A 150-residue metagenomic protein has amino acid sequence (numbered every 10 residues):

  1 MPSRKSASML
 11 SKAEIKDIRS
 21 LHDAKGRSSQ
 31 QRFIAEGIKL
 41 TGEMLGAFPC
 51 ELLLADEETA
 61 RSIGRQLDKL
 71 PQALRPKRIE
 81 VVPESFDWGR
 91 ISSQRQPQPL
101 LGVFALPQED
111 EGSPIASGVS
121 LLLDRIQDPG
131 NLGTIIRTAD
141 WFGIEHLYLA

Functional and structural regions predicted by a protein language model:
M1-K69: Boundary-proximal intrinsically disordered activation/regulatory segments immediately upstream of a helical core
G26-R27, S93-R95, S113-I115: Solvent-exposed alpha-helices and their adjacent loops that cap or buttress functional pockets in soluble metabolic
I34, L54, L101-V103, L121-L122 (+1 more regions): Structural motif
K39, P83, P107-A150: RNA substrate-binding interface of SAM-dependent RNA methyltransferases
F48, R95-P99, A116-G118: Short connector loops at helix/strand junctions that flank enzyme active sites, especially segments positioning acidic
F48-L53, K77-I79, L147: Hydrophobic beta-strand segments of well-ordered beta-sheets in folded domains
D68-Q72, R137-A139: Short, solvent-exposed amphipathic alpha-helical segments in soluble enzyme and RNA/protein-processing domains
L70, L74-V103: Glycine/small-residue-rich loop that forms an oxyanion/phosphate-binding "nest" at active or ligand-binding sites
